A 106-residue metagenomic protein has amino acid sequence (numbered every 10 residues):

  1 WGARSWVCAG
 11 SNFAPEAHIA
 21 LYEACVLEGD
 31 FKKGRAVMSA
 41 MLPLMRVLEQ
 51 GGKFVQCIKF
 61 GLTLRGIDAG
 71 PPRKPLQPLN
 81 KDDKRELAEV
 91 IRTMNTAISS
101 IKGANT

Functional and structural regions predicted by a protein language model:
W1-E49: Catalytic alpha/beta core domains of metabolic enzymes, predominantly
E23, F60, E89: Surface-exposed charge patches
C25-V26, T63, R92: Short polybasic/polar patches that bind polyanions
G34, I58, L87: Conserved, mostly hydrophobic/aromatic
A40-L76: Conserved short secondary-structure transition element at the edge of the structured enzyme core that lines
I67-I101: Flexible C-terminal active-site loop/helix
A104-T106: Eukaryotic N-terminal low-complexity, Ser/Thr- and Lys/Arg-rich leader segments that predominantly function as
